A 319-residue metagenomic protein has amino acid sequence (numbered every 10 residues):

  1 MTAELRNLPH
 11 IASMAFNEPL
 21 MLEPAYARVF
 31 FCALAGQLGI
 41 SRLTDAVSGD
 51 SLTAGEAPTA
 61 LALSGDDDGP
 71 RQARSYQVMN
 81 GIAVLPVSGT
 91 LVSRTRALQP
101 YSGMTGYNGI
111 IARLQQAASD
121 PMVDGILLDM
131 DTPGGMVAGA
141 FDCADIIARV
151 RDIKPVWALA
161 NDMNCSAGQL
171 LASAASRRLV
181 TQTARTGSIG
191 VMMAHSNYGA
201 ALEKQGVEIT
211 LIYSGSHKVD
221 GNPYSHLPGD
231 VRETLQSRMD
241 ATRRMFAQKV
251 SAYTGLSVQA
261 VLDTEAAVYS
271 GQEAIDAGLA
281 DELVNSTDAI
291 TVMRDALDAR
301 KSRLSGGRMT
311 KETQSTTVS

Functional and structural regions predicted by a protein language model:
M1-S319: N-terminal organellar transit peptides
